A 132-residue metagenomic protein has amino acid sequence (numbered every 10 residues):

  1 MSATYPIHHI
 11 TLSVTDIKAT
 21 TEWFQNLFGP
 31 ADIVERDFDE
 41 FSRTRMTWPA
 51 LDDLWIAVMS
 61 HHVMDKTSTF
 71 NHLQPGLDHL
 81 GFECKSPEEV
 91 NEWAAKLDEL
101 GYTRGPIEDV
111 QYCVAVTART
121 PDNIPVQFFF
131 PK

Functional and structural regions predicted by a protein language model:
M1-T21, L77-L80: N-terminal beta-strand motif that seeds the catalytic metal site of vicinal oxygen chelate
S2-A3, A94-K132: Vicinal oxygen chelate
L12-I56: Core segments of cupin and vicinal oxygen chelate
D52-I56, V63-M64, P87-V90: Short, charged/polar surface micro-motifs in flexible loops or helix N-caps
M64-F70: Short beta-strand/turn micro-motifs at beta-sheet edges
F70-D78: Helix-adjacent hinge/juxtasegments
H79-N91: Mid-chain, well-packed structural core segment of small domains
